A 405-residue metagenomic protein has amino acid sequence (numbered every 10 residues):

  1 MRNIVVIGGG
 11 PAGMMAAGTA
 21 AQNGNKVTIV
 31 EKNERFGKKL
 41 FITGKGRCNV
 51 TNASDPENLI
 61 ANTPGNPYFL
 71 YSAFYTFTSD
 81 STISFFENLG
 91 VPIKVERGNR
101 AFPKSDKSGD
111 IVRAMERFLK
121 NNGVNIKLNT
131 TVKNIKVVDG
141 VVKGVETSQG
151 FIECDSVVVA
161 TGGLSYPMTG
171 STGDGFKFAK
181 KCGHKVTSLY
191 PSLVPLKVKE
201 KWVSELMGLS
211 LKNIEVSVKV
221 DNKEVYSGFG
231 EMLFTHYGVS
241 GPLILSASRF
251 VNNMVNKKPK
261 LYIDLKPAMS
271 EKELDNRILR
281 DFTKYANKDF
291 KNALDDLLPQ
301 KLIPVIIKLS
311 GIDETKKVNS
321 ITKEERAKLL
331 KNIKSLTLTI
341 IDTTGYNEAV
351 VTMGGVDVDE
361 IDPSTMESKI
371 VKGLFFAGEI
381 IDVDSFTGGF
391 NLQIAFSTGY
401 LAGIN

Functional and structural regions predicted by a protein language model:
R2-I29, A402-N405: N-terminal Rossmann-like FAD-binding beta1-loop-alpha1 element of flavoenzymes
V5-I7, V30, V132, V145 (+4 more regions): Short hydrophobic core segments
A21-K45: Glycine-rich FAD pyrophosphate-binding loop
E34-F36, F41-I42, V50, P56-E57 (+3 more regions): An anion/pyrophosphate-binding glycine-rich loop and adjacent beta-alpha core in soluble alpha-beta enzymes
R47-V95: Glycine-rich active-site loop/strand segments that organize a redox cofactor
T76-S156: Feature captures the FAD/FMN-dependent oxidoreductase FAD-binding
K127-N129, N134, P304-D384: A glycine-rich dinucleotide-binding beta-alpha-beta segment and adjacent secondary-structure elements that constitute
S156-W202: Glycine-rich loop(s) and the adjacent beta-strand/alpha-helix scaffold that form part
